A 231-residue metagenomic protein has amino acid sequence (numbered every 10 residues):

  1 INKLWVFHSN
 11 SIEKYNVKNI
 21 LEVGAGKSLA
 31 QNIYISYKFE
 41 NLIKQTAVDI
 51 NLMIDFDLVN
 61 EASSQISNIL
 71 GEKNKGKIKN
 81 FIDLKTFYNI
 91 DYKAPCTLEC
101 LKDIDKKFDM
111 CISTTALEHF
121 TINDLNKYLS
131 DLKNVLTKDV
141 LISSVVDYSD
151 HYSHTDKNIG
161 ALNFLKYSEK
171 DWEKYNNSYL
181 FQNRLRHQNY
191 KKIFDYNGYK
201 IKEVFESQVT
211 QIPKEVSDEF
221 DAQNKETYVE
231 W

Functional and structural regions predicted by a protein language model:
Y15-S28, T46: Conserved class I S-adenosyl-L-methionine
A30-C100: Class I SAM-dependent methyltransferase SAM/SAH-binding core
L98-C111: A short acidic, Gly/Pro-enriched loop at the edge of an enzyme's catalytic core that lines a small-molecule cofactor
F108-N123: A short SAM/SAH-binding and catalytic strip from SAM-dependent methyltransferases
N126-L141: A short glycine-rich, Lys/Arg-flanked "PGG" loop and its adjoining helix->strand segment in the class I
L141-S168: Conserved class I S-adenosyl-L-methionine
W172-Q188: Acceptor-substrate binding/catalytic loop of class I
K192-D195, I201-W231: A C-terminal cap/extension of S-adenosyl-L-methionine-dependent methyltransferases that defines the acceptor-substrate
